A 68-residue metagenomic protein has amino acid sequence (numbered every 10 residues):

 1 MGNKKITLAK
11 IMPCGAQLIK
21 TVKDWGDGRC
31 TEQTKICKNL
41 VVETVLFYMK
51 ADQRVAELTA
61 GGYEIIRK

Functional and structural regions predicted by a protein language model:
M1-N3, A60, I66-K68: Short intrinsically disordered terminal tails
G2-M12, I36: A short beta-strand micro-motif
C14-E57: Acidic, low-complexity, intrinsically disordered interaction modules
